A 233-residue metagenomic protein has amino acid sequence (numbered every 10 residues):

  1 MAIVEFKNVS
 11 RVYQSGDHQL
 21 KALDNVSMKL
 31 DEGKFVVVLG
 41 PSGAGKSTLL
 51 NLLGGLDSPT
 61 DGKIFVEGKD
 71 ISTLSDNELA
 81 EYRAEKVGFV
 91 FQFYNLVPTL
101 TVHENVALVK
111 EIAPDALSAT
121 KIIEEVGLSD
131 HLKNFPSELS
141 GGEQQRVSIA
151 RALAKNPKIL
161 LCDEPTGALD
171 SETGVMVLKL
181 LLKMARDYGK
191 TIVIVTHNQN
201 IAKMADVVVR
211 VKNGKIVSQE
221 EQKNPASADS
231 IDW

Functional and structural regions predicted by a protein language model:
A2-V211: ABC family nucleotide-binding domain
K215-W233: Conserved beta-strand-loop-alpha-helix hinge in the C-terminal portion of ABC ATPase nucleotide-binding domains
